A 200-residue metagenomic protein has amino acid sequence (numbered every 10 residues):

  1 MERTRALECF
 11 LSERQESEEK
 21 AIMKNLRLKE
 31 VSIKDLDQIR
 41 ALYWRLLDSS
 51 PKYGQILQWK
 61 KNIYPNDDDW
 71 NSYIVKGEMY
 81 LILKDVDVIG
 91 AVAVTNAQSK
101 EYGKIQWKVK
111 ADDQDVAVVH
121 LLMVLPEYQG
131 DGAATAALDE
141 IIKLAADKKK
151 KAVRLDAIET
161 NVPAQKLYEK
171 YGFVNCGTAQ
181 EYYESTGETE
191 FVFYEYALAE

Functional and structural regions predicted by a protein language model:
L7-D37, A199-E200: Conserved N-terminal entry element of GNAT/NAT acetyltransferase domains
L47-D69: Conserved GNAT-fold acetyl-CoA-binding loop/helix
D68-L81, A97-E101, V118: A short helix-loop-beta-strand connector motif used in the catalytic cores of GNAT acetyltransferases and, in some
E78-V92: Conserved beta-hairpin
A93-L121, Q129, E184-S185: Conserved acyl-donor/pantetheine-binding loop and adjacent beta-alpha core of acyl/acetyltransferases and related
H120, L125, I158: Residue-level recognition of the GNAT/N-acetyltransferase active site
V124, G130-K143, K166-K170: Conserved acetyl-CoA-binding loop-helix of GNAT-fold acetyltransferases
K151, I158-V162, E169-Y171, Q180-E200: C-terminal "cap" of GNAT-fold acetyltransferases
